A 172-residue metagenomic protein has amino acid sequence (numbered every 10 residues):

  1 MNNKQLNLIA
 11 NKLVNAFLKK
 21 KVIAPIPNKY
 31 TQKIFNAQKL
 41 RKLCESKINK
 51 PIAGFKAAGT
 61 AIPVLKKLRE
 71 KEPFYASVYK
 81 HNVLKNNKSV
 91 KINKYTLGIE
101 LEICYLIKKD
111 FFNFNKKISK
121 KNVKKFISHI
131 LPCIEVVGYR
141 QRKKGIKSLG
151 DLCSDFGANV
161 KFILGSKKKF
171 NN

Functional and structural regions predicted by a protein language model:
N2-N172: Catalytic-core "active-site belt" of small-molecule-metabolizing enzymes, emphasizing His/Asp/Glu-rich regions
